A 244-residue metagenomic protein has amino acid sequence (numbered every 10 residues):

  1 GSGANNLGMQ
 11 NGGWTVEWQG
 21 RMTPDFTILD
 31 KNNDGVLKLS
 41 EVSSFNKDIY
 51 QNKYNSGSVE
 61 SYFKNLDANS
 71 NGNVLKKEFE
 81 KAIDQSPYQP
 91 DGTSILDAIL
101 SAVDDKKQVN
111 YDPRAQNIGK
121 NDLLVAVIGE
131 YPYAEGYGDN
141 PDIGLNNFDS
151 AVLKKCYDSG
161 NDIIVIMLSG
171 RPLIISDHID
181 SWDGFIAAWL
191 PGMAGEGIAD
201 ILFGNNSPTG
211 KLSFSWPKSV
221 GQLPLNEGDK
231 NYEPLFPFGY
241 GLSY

Functional and structural regions predicted by a protein language model:
G1-Y244: C-terminal non-catalytic regions of proteins with extracellular/luminal or membrane-system context
